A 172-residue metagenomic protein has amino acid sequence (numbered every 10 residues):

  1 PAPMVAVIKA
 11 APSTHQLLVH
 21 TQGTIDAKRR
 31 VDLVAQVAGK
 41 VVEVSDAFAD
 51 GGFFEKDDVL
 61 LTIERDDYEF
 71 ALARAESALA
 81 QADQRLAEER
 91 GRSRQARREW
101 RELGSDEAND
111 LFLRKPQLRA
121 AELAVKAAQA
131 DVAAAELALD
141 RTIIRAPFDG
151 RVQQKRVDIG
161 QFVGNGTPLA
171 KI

Functional and structural regions predicted by a protein language model:
P1-D46, A133, A146, R156: N-terminal beta-strand block that forms a small beta-sandwich/beta-barrel module immediately after a flexible targeting
L17-H20, S77, Q81-R85, E89-G91 (+1 more regions): Extended amphipathic alpha-helical segments
T24, G52-K56, A138, I143-I172: Surface-exposed patches in structured soluble domains
V31, G39, D66, T142 (+1 more regions): Glycine-centered loop/turn positions within well-structured domains that cap or flank conserved ligand/cofactor-binding
V42-G52, Q95-P116: Short, flexible, glycine-rich and Lys/Arg-enriched loop motifs at helix boundaries that contact anionic partners
D50-E69: Short, charge-rich amphipathic alpha-helices with coiled-coil/heptad character
L61, Y68, A75, E107 (+2 more regions): Amphipathic alpha-helical coiled-coil segments and their boundaries
